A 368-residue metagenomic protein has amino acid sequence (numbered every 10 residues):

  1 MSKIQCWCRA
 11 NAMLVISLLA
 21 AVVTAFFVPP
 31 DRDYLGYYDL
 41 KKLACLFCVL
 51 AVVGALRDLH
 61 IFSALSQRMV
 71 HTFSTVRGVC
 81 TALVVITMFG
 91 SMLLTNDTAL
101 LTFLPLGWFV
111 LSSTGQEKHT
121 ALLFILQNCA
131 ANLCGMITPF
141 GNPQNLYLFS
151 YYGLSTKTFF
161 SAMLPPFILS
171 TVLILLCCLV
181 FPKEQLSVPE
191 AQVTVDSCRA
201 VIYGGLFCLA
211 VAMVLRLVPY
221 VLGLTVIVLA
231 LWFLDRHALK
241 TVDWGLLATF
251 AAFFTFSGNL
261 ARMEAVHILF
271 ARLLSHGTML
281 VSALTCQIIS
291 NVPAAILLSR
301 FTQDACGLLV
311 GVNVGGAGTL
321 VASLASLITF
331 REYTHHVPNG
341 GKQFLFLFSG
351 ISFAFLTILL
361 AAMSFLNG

Functional and structural regions predicted by a protein language model:
S2-D33, C45-H60, L179-K183, L209-H237 (+3 more regions): Structural signal for alpha-helical transmembrane segments and their membrane-water exit/capping regions in multi-pass
K3-A10, R32-K42, L154-P166, Q192-S197 (+5 more regions): Interfacial loop-to-helix junctions that mark the boundaries of transmembrane helices in multi-pass membrane
Y37, L59, S63-R68, L206-Q303: Transmembrane helical segments that form the transport core of multi-pass membrane transport proteins
L40-K42, H71-V84, S113-F124, S197-V201 (+2 more regions): Membrane-interfacial loop-to-helix junctions in multi-pass transporters
Q67, V180-G204, R236-K240: Flexible interhelical linker loops that connect adjacent transmembrane helices in multi-pass membrane transporters
L83-V85, F89-L133, I296-V310, P338-K342 (+1 more regions): Hydrophobic transmembrane alpha-helices that form the pore/transport pathway of multi-pass ion and small-solute
G115-K183, V188-Q192, T329-L360: Membrane-core helix-loop-helix motifs of multi-pass transport proteins
F160-T171, L280-G368: C-terminal transmembrane helix pair
